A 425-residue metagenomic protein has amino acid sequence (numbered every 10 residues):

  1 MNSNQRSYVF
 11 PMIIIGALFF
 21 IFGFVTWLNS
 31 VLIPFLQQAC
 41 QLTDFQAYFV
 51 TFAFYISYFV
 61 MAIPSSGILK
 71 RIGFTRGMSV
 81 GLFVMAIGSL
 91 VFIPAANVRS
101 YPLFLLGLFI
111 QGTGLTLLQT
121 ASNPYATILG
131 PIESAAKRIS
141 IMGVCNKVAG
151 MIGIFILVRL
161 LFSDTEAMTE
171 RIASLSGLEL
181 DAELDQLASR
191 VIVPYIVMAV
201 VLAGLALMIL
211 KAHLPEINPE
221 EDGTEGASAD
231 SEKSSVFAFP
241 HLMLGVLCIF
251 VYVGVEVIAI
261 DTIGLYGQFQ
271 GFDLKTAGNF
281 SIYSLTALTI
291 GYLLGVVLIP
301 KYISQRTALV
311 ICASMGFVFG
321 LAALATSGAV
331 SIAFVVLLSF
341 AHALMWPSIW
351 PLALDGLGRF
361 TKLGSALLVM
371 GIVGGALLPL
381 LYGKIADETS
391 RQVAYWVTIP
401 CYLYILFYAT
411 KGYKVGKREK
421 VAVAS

Functional and structural regions predicted by a protein language model:
F10-Q37, S122, A259-G267: Extracytoplasmic
N29-I33, I154, V158-F162, S234-I282: Extracytoplasmic gate region of multi-pass secondary transporters
F49-G67, I282-G295: Central cavity-lining transmembrane alpha-helices of secondary-active solute carriers, predominantly the Major
M61-F74, G291-S304, A386: Helix-to-loop junctions at the C-terminal end of transmembrane segments in multipass secondary transporters
F83-V98, S314-S327: C-terminal ends and interior cores of transmembrane alpha-helices in multi-pass membrane transporters/permeases
Y101-L118, V330-M345: Hydrophobic core of transmembrane alpha-helices in multi-pass small-molecule transporters, especially MFS/SLC-type
L117-P131, A343-G358: Intracellular juxtamembrane helix-capping segments at the cytosolic ends of symmetry-related transmembrane helices
S134-M168, S365-L378: Glycine-rich segments within core transmembrane alpha-helices of 12-TM secondary carriers
